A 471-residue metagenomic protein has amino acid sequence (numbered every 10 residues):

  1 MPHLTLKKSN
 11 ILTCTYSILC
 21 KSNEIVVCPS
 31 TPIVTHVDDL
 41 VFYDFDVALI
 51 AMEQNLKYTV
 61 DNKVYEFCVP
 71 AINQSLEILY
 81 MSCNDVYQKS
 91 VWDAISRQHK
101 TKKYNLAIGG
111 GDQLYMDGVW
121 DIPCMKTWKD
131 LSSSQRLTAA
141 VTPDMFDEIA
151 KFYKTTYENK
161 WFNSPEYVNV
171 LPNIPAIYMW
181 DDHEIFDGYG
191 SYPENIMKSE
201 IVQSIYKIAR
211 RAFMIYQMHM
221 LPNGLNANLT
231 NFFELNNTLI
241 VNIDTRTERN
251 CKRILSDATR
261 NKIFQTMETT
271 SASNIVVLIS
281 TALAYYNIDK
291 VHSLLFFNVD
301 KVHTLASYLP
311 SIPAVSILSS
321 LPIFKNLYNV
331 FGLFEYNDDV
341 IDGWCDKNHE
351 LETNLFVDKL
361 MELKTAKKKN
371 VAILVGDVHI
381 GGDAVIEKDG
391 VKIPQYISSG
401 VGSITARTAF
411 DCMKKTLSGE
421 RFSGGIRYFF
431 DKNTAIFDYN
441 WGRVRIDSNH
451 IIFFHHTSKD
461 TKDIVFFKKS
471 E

Functional and structural regions predicted by a protein language model:
M1-E471: Metal-dependent phosphoester/phosphodiester hydrolase catalytic core
